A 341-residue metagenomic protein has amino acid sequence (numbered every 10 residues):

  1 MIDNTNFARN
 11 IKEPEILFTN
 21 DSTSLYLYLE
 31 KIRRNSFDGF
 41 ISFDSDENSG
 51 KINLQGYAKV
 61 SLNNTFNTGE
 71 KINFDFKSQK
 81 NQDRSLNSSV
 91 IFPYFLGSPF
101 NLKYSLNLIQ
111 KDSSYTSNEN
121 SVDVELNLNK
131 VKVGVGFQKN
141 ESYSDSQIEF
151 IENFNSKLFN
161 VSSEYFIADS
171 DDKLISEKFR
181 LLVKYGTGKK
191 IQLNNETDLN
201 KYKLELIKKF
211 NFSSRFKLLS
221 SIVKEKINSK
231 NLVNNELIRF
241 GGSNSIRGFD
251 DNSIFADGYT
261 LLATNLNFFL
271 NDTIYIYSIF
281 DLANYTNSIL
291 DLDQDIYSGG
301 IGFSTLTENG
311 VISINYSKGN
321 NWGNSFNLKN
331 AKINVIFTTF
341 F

Functional and structural regions predicted by a protein language model:
M1-L182, F210, R239-G242, N252-A256 (+3 more regions): Gram-negative/organellar outer-membrane beta-barrel architecture
L17, S304-L306: Well-ordered beta-strand positions
D44-S49, N160-L270, S278-I279, T286: C-terminal outer-membrane beta-barrel translocator/porin domains of Gram-negative envelope proteins and their
V131, S214-F216, D272-I274, G310: Secondary-structure transition into beta-strands, especially the periplasmic turns and strand N-termini that construct
A263-N265, S298-S304: Short glycine-rich, acidic/polar surface loops and turns
D281-N284, N309: C-terminal beta-signal and adjacent terminal beta-strands/loops of Gram-negative outer-membrane beta-barrel proteins
N284-S288, W322: Short, solvent-exposed loop/turn segments at secondary-structure junctions
